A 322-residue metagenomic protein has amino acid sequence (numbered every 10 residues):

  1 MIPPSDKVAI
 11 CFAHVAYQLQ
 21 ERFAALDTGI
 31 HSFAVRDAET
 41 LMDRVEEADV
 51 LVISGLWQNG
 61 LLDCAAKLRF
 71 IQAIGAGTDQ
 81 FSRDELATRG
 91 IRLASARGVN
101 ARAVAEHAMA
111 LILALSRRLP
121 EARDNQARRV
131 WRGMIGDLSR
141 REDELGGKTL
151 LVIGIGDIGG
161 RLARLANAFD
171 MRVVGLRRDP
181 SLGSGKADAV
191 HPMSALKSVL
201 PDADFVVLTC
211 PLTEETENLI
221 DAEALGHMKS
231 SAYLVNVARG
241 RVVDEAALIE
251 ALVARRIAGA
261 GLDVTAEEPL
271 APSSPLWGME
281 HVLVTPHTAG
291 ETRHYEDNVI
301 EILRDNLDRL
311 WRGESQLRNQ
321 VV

Functional and structural regions predicted by a protein language model:
M1-A94, D221, G226: An N-terminal-biased, well-structured beta-alpha scaffold segment characteristic of Rossmann-like dinucleotide-binding
S5-K7, G146-T149, S231: Phosphate-coordination loops involved in phosphoryl transfer and adenosine-cofactor binding
I91, R97-T149: Phosphate-binding beta-alpha-beta segment of Rossmann-like dinucleotide-binding domains, i.e., the NAD(P)
A94-H107, E121, A266-V322: C-terminal helix-to-coil terminal segments
I155-G156: Glycine-rich Rossmann-fold phosphate-binding loop(s) that bind the pyrophosphate of adenine dinucleotide cofactors
G159-G160: N-terminal Rossmann-fold NAD(P) dinucleotide-binding loop
A168-G185: NAD(P)-binding Rossmann-fold cofactor-contacting core
P180-P275: Rossmann-like adenosine-cofactor binding region
